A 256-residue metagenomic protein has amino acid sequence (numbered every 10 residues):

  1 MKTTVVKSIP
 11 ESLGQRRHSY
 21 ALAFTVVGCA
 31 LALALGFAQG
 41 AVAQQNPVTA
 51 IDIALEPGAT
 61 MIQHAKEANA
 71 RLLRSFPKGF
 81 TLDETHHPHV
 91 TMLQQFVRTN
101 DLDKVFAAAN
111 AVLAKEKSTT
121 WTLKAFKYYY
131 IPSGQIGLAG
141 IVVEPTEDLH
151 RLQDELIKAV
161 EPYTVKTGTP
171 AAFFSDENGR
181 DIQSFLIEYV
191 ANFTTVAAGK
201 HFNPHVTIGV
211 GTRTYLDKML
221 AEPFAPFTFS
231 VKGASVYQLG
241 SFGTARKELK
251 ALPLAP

Functional and structural regions predicted by a protein language model:
M1-Y20: N-terminal secretory signal peptides that target proteins for export/translocation
T4-V5, V26, Q44: N-terminal compositionally biased, intrinsically disordered segments and leader/signal-like regions
S19-L22, A43: Alpha-helical and His/Cys-centered functional microenvironments
A23-G36: Bacterial N-terminal signal peptides
A38-G40: Hydrophobic single-pass membrane-insertion segments
V42-S133, T146-S235, L239-P256: Basic, often amphipathic N-terminal segments
I136: Conserved active-site/ligand-binding neighborhood in enzyme cores
I141-V142: A short, structured beta-strand-centered segment in the mid-to-C-terminal lobe of catalytic cores from group-transfer
